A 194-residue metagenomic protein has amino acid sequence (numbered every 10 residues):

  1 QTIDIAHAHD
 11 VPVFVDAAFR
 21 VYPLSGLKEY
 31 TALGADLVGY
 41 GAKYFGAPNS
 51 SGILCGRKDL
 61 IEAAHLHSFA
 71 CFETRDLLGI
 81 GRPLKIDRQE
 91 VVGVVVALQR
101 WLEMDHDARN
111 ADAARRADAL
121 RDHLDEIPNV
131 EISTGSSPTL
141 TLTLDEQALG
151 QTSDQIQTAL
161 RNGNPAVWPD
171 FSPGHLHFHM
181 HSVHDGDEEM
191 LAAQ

Functional and structural regions predicted by a protein language model:
Q1-M104, R121-D125, I132, G150 (+3 more regions): Conserved PLP-enzyme active-site core in the AAT-like
M104-R121: N-terminal, charge-rich interaction modules
R121-A193: Conserved C-terminal alpha-helix-loop-beta "cap" of PLP-dependent enzymes that closes/shapes the active-site mouth
